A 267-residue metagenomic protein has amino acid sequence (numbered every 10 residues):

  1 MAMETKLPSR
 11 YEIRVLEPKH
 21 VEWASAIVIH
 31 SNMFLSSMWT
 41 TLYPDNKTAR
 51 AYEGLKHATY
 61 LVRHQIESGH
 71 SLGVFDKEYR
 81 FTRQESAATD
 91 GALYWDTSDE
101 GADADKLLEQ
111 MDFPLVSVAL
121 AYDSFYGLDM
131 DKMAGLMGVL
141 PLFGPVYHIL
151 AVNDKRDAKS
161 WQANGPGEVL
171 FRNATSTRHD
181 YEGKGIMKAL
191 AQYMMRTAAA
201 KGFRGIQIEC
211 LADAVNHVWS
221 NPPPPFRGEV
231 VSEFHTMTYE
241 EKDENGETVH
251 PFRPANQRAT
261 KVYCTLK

Functional and structural regions predicted by a protein language model:
E4, E247-K267: Domain-level detector for long C-terminal conserved domains
E12-A26, N32: A short beta-loop-alpha structural element at the N-terminal edge of CoA-dependent acyl/N-acetyltransferase catalytic
M38-S71, F75-L107, T248: Active-site rim helix/loop that mediates acceptor-substrate recognition in acyltransferases
V62, H70-G73, V118, V169 (+2 more regions): Short hydrophobic/aromatic beta-strand element in the GNAT-like acyltransferase core that lines or flanks the acyl-donor
R80-A174, S232-A255: Conserved acyl-donor/pantetheine-binding loop and adjacent beta-alpha core of acyl/acetyltransferases and related
F171, R196-A212: Conserved GNAT acetyl-CoA-binding A-motif
A174-T177, E182-R196: Conserved acetyl-CoA-binding loop-helix of GNAT-fold acetyltransferases
A200, A212-E244: Conserved active-site alpha-helix within GNAT-family acetyltransferase domains
